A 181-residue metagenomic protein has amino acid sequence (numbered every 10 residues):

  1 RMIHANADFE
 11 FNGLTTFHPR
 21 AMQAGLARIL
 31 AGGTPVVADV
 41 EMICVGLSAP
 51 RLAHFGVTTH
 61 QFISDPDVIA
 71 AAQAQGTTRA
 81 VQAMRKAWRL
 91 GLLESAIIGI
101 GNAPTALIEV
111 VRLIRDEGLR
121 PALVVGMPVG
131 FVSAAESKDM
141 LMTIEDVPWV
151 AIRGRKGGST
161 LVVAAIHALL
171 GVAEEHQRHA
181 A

Functional and structural regions predicted by a protein language model:
A5-F9, R28, G32-G33, P50 (+5 more regions): Change "in soluble alpha/beta enzymes" to "in soluble alpha/beta proteins
F11-R28: A short, well-structured juxtamembrane/interface segment
T34-G46, L161: Conserved phosphate/anionic-ligand binding catalytic regions in large, soluble enzymes, centered on
V36-A38, Q61, I98-I100, V150-I152: General beta-strand structural signal in soluble alpha/beta enzymes
D39, V125-G126, A165: Buried hydrophobic positions in well-ordered alpha/beta secondary-structure cores of metabolic enzymes
R51-A96: Long, charge-dense
T78-S137: Long, charge-patterned amphipathic alpha-helical coiled-coil/hairpin "stalk" segments used as oligomerization
A122, V132-A181: C-terminal functional extensions of proteins
